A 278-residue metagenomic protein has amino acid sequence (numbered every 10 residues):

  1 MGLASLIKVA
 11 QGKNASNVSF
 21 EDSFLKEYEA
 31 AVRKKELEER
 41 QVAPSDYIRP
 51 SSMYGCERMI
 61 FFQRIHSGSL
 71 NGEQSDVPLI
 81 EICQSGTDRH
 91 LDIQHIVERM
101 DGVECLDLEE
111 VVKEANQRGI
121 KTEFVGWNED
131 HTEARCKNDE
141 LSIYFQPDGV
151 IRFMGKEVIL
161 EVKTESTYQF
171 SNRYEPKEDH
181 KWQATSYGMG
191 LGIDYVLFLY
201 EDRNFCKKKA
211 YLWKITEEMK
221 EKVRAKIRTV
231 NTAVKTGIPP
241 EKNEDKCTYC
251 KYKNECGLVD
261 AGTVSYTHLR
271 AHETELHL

Functional and structural regions predicted by a protein language model:
M1-I159, S166, N172: Metal-dependent nuclease catalytic cores that hydrolyze phosphodiester bonds in DNA/RNA, characterized by
C56, C247-C250, C256: Short cysteine clusters
C56, Y187, T267: Calmodulin-binding IQ motif helices
F62, K253-C256, G262: Secreted/processed peptides and extracellular or luminal domains of membrane proteins
S67-G68, V259-Y266: Short cysteine/histidine-rich zinc-coordinating motifs and their immediately flanking basic loops
N116-T232: Mg2+/Mn2+-dependent nuclease catalytic core
K222-K251: Polybasic (Lys/Arg-rich)
T267-L276: Conserved small/polar residues in nucleotide/adenosyl-binding loops
